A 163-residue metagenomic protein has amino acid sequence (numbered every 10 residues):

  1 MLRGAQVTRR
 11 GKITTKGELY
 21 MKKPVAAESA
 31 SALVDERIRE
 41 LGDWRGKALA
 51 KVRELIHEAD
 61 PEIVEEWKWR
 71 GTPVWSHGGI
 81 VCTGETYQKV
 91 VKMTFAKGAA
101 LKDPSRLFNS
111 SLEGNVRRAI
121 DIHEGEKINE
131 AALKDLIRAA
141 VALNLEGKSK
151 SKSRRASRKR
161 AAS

Functional and structural regions predicted by a protein language model:
M1-S163: Charge-dense, helix-prone N-terminal extensions
